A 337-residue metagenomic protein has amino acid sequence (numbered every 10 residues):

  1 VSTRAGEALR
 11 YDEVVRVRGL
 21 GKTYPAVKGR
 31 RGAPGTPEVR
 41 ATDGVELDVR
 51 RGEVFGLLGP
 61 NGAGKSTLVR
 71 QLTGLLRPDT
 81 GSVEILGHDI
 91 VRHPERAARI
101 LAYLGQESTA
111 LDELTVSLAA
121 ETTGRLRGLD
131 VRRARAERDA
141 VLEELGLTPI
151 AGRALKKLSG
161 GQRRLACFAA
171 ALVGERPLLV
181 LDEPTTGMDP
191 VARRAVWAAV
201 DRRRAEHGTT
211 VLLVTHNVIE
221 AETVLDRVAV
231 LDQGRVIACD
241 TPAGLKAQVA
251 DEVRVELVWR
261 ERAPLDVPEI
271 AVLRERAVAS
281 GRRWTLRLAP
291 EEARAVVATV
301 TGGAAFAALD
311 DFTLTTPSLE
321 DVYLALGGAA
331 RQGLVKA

Functional and structural regions predicted by a protein language model:
T73: Helix-to-loop junction immediately C-terminal to a conserved catalytic motif
G81-R92, R96-A97: Conserved ABC transporter NBD signature motif
E121, R125, R132-I150: Conserved ABC ATPase "signature" region
F168: Hydrophobic anchor residue at the start of the ABC signature
V173-P177: A short, proline-enriched helix->beta-strand linker immediately N-terminal to the Walker B motif in ABC-type P-loop
L179-E183: Catalytic Walker B motif of ABC-type/P-loop ATPase nucleotide-binding domains
W197-A289: ABC transporter nucleotide-binding domain
